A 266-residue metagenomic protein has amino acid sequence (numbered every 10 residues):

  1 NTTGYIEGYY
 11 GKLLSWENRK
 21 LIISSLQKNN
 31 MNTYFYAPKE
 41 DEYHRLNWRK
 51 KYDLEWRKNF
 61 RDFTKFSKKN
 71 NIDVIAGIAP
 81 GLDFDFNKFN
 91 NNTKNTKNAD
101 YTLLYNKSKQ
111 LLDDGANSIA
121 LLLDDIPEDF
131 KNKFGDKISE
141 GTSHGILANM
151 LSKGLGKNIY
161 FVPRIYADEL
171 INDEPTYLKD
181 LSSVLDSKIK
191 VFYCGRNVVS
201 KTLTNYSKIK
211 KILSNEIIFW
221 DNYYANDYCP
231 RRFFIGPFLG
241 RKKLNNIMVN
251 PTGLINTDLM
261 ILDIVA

Functional and structural regions predicted by a protein language model:
N1-F89, A99-K109, D113-N117: Feature activates predominantly on carbohydrate-active enzymes
G8-Y9, E128-A266: Catalytic-core regions of glycoside hydrolase
N29-N32, T102-A120, L178-V191, G240-L244: Structural recognition of alpha->loop->beta junctions
F35, A120-L122, M248: Conserved beta-strand positions in the central sheet of alpha/beta enzyme cores
K39, D124, T252: Flexible loop residues that form catalytic and substrate-binding hotspots at small-molecule/glycan-binding clefts
H44-Y52, N87-T96, K131-T142, L170-D173: Short, flexible/disordered intra-domain loops and linkers
A76-I78, D85, L112-F130, T142 (+2 more regions): Conserved alpha/beta enzyme-core scaffolds, especially Rossmann-like or related mixed alpha/beta domains that build
N90-N92, T96-L122, E140-G154: An active-site-proximal structural segment forming one wall of the substrate-binding cleft that immediately precedes
